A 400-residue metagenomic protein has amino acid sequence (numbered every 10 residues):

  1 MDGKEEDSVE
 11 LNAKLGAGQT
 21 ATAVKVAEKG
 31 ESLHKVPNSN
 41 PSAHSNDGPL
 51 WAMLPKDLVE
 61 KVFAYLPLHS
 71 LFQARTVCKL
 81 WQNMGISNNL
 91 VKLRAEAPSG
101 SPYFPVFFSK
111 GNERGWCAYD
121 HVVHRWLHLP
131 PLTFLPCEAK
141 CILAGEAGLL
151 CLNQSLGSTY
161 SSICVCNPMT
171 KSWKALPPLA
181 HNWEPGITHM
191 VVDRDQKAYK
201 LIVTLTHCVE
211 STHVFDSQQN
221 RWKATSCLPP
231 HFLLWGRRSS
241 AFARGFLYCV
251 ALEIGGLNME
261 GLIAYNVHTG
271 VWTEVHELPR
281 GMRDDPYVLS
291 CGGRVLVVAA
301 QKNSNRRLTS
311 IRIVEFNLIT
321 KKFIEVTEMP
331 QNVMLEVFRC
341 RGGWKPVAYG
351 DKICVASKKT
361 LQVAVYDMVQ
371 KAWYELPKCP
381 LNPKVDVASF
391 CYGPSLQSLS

Functional and structural regions predicted by a protein language model:
M1-L54, K61, S400: CRL adaptor-proximal regions
L50, L54-P67, V77-G85, L150: Short hydrophobic alpha-helical "box" of cullin-RING ligase substrate receptors that recruits the CRL scaffold
E113-H121, R125-I311, F390, P394: A sequence/structural signal of beta-propeller blade repeats
A180-H181, P229-F232, T327-F338, P380-C391: Surface-exposed loop and turn segments in beta-propeller and other repeat-based domains that flank or scaffold
R221-L228, G270-L278, K321-M329, K371-K384: Trp- and S/T/G-rich repeat-edge/linker motifs of beta-rich repeat architectures
S310-I319: Beta-propeller blade-edge and WD-like acidic-aromatic loop motif
T320-K358: A surface-exposed beta-alpha-beta supersecondary segment
K358-L361, M368-S400: Blade-level signature of beta-propeller repeat domains, shared across WD40, Kelch, NHL, RCC1 and BNR/Asp-box propellers
